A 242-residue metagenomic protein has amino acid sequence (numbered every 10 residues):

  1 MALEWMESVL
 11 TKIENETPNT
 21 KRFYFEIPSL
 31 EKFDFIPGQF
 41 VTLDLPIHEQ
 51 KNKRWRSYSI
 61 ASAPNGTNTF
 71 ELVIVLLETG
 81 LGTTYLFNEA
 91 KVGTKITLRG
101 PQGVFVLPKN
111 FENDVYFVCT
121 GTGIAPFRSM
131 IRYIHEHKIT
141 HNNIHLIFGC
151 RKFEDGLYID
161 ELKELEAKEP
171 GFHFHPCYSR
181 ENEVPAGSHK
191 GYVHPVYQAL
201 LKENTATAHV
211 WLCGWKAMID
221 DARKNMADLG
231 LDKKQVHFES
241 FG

Functional and structural regions predicted by a protein language model:
A2-E7, N143-G242: Reductase modules of NAD(P)H-dependent flavoproteins
A2-V92, S179: Ferredoxin-reductase
G38, G123, W215: Short, conserved phosphate/pyrophosphate- and ester-handling motifs at nucleotide-, phospho-/glycolipid
G100-E112: A short, basic/flexible loop-to-alpha-helix module at the beginning of a structural domain
E112, E136-N143: Conserved S-adenosyl-L-methionine
Y116-V118, W211: Conserved beta-strand elements of the Class I
P126-H137: Histidine-anchored nucleotide/phosphate-binding helix
